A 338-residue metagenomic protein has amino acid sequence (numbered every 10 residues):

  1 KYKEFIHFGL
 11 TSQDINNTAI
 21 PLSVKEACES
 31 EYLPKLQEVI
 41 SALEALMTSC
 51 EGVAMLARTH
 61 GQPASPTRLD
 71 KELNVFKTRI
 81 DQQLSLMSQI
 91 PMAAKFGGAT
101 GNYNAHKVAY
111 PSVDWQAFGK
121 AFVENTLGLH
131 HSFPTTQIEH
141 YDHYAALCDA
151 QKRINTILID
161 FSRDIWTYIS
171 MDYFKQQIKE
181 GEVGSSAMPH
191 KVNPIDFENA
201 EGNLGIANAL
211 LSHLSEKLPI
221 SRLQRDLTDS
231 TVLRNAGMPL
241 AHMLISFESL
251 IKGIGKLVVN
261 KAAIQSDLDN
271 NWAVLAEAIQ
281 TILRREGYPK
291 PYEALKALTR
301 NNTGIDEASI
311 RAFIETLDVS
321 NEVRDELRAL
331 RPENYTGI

Functional and structural regions predicted by a protein language model:
K1-H106, Y110-A121, G184-S185, I195-N199 (+4 more regions): A helix-coil-helix interface module used to build multimeric assemblies and to scaffold catalytic/cofactor sites
K1-I6, K25-A57, L73-A93, P111-P134 (+3 more regions): Long, well-ordered alpha-helical segments
N16-S23, T59-G61, P134-D142, G184-S186 (+1 more regions): A short small-residue
A19, S23, A27-S30, T67 (+7 more regions): Generic amphipathic alpha-helical segments used as scaffolds and interaction surfaces in large, multi-domain proteins
G61-F76, N102-A105, D142-R153, L227-A236: Alpha-helical scaffold segments that form or flank carboxylate-/histidine-based iron centers
N104-V108, T136-R153, I169, E182-I195: Loop-rich catalytic cores of soluble enzymes, especially ATP-dependent carboxylate-amine ligases and other
G119, Y144-L147, A276, I310: Short runs of predominantly hydrophobic/aromatic residues within well-ordered alpha helices that form helix-helix
V183-I338: Catalytic-core signal marking the mid-to-C-terminal active-site face
